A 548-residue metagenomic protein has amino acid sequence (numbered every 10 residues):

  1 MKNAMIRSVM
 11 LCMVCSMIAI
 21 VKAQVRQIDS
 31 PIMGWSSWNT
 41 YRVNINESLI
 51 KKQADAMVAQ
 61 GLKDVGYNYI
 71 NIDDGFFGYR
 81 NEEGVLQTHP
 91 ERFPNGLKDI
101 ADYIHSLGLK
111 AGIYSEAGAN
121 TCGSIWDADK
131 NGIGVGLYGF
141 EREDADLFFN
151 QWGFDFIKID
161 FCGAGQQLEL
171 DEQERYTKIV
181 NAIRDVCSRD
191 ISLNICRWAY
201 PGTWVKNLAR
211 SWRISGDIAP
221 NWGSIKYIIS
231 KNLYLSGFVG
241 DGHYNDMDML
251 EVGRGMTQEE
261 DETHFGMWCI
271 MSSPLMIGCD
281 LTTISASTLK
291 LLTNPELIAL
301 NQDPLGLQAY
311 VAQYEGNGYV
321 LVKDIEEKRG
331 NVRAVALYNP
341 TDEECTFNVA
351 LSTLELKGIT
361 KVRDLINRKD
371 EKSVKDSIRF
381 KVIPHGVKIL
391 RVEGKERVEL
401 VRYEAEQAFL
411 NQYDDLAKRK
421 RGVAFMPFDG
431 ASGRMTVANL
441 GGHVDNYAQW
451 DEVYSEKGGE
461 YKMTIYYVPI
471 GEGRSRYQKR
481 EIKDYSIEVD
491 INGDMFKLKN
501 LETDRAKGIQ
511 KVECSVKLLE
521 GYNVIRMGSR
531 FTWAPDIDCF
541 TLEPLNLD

Functional and structural regions predicted by a protein language model:
M1-Q24: Bacterial Sec-dependent N-terminal signal peptides
Q27, P31-S37, G66-D73, K110-S115 (+7 more regions): Structural recognition of the beta-strand scaffold that forms the well-ordered cores of secreted hydrolase catalytic
L49, Q53, M57-Q166: Aromatic-lined carbohydrate-binding/catalytic grooves of carbohydrate-active enzymes
F140, E174, V186, D190-D280 (+1 more regions): Glycan-recognition surfaces
G266-A312, P384-N411: Catalytic cores of secreted or luminal carbohydrate-active enzymes
W268-M271, M276-G278, E315-L356, H385 (+2 more regions): Carbohydrate-binding surface patches
M276-D342, K420-V437, G441: Glycan-recognition and catalytic regions of carbohydrate-active enzymes
C345, L354-V362, S373-D376, V382-D548: Extracytoplasmic
